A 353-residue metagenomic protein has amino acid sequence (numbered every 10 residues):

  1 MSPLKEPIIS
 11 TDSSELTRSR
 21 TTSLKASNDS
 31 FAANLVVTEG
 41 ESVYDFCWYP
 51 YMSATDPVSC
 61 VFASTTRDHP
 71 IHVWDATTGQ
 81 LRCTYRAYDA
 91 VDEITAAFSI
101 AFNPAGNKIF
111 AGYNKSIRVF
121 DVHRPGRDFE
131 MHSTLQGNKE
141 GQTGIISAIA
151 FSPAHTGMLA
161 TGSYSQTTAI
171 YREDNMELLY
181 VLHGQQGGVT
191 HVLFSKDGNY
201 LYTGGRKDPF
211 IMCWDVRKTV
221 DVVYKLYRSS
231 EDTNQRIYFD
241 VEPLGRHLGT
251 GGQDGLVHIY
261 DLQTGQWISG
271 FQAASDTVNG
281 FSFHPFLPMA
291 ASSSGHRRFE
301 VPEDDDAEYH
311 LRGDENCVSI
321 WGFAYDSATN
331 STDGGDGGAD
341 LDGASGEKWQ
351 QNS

Functional and structural regions predicted by a protein language model:
P3-E15, T55, F62-T66, I109-G112 (+5 more regions): Conserved beta-strand element within WD40/beta-propeller blades
P3-V36: Beta-propeller domains
I9-S19, D68-I71, K115-R118, S147 (+5 more regions): Short coil/turn segments within WD40 beta-propeller repeats
E15-A26, D75, D121-R124, R172 (+3 more regions): Structural recognition of the beta-propeller blade-terminating site
S23-D45, Q80-S99, R118-A150, A169 (+4 more regions): Inter-blade linker and blade-boundary elements of WD-repeat/beta-propeller domains
G40-S42, T233, G255-L256, Q263-S353: Terminal intrinsically disordered, low-complexity extensions flanking WD-repeat/beta-propeller proteins
C47-S59, S99-G106, A150-T156, L193-N199 (+3 more regions): Loop/turn segments within WD40 beta-propeller blades
R206-P209, S229-I259: Loop/turn-rich, solvent-exposed surfaces of beta-rich toroidal or solenoidal domains
